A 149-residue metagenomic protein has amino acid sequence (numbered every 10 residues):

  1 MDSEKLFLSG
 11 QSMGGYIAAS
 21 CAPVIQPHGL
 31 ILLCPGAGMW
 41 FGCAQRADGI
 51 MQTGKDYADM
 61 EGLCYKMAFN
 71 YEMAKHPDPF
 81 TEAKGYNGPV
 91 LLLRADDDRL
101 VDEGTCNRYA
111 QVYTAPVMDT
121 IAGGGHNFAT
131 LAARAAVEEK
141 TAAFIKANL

Functional and structural regions predicted by a protein language model:
M1, I17-A18, I31, V101: Hydrophobic aliphatic residue packing
M1-Q11: Alpha/beta-hydrolase fold nucleophile elbow
G10-G14, A18: Gly/Ala-rich beta-loop-alpha elbow adjacent to hydrolase catalytic centers
C21-A22: Aromatic pocket-lining residues of Rossmann-like dinucleotide-binding sites
I25-R108, T114-T120, G125, L131-E138 (+1 more regions): The alpha/beta-hydrolase serine catalytic core
I145-L149: Short, hydrophobic alpha-helical segments
